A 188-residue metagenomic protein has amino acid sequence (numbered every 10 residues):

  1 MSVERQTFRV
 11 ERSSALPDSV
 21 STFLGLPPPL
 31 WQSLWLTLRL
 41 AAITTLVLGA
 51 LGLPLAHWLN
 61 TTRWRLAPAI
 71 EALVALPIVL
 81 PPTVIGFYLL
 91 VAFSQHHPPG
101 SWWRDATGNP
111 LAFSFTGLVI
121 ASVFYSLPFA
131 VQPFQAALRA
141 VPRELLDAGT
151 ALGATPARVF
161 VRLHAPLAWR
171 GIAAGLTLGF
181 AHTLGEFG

Functional and structural regions predicted by a protein language model:
M1-F23: Short, basic, low-complexity termini and linkers enriched in Ser/Thr/Gly/Pro that act as targeting/leader peptides
L24, P28-R139, L163-F187: Membrane-water interface segments at the C-terminal ends of transmembrane alpha-helices in multi-pass inner-membrane
R65, A154-P156: Short coil/turn motifs that cap or connect alpha-helices
L145: Helix-turn-helix DNA-binding elements, focusing on the entry/boundary residues of the two helices that contact DNA
G149: The alpha-helix within a helix-turn-helix
L152-A154, P166: Glycine/proline-centered hinge or cleavage motifs at structural transition points of membrane proteins
V159-F160: Conserved acidic donor-binding loop of glycosyltransferase catalytic domains
